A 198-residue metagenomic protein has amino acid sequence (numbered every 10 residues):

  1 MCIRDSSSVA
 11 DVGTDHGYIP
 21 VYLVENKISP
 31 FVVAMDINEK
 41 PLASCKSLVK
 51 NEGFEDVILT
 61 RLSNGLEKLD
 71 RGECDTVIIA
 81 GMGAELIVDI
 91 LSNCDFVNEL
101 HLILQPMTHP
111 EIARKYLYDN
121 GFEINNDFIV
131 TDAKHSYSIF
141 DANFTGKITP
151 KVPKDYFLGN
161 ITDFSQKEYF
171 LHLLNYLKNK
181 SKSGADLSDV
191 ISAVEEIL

Functional and structural regions predicted by a protein language model:
M1-S6: Conserved small/polar residues in nucleotide/adenosyl-binding loops
S7-D15: Conserved class I S-adenosyl-L-methionine
H16-S29: Conserved SAM-binding loop of SAM-dependent methyltransferases across substrates and taxa, primarily the Class I
F31-D36: Conserved SAM-binding motif I beta-strand of class I
N38-K40: Conserved SAM/SAH-binding beta-strand->alpha-helix loop
A43-R71: S-adenosyl-L-methionine
E67-E73, E85-L198: Class I S-adenosyl-L-methionine
C74-G81: Short SAM/SAH-binding signature in class I
